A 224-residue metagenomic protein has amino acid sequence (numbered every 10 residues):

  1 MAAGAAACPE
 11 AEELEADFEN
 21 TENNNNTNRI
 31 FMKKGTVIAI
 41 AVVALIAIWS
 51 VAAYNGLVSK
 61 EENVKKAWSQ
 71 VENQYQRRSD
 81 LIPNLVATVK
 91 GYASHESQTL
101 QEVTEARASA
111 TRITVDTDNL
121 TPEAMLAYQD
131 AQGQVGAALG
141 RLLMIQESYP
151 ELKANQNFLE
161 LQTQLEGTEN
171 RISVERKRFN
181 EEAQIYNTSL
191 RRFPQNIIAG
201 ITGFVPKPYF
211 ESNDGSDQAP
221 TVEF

Functional and structural regions predicted by a protein language model:
D17-E22, N26-F224: A helix-centric hydrophobic-segment signal that preferentially recognizes long, alpha-helical stretches used
